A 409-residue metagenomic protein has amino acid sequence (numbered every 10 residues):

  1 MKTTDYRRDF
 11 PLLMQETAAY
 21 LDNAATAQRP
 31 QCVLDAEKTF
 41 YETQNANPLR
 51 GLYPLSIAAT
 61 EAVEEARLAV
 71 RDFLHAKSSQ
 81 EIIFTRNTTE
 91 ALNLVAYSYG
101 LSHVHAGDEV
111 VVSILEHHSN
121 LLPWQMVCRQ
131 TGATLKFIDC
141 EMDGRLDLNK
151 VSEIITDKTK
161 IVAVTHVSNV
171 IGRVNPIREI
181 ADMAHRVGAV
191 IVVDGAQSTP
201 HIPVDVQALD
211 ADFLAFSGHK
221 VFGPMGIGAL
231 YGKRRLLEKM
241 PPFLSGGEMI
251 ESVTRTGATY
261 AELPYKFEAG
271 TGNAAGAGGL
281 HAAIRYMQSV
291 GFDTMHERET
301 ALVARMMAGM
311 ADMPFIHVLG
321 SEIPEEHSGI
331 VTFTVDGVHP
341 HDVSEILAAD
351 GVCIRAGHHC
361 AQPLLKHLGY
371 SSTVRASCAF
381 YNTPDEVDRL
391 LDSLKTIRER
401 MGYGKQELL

Functional and structural regions predicted by a protein language model:
M1-L409: Pyridoxal 5′-phosphate
